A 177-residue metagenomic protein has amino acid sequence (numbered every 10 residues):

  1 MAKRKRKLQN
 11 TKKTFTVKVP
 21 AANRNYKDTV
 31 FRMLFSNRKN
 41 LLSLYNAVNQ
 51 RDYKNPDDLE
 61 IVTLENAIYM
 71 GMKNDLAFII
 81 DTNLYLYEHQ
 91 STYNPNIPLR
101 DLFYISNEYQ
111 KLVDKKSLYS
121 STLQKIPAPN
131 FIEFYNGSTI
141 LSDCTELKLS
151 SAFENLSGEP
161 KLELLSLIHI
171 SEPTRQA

Functional and structural regions predicted by a protein language model:
M1-S36: Interdomain/boundary linker segments immediately adjacent to catalytic/signaling cores
A22-D58: Acidic-basic catalytic patches of nuclease active cores, encompassing PD-(D/E)XK and other metal-cofactor nuclease
Y45, L76-F78, T82-S91, Y104: Conserved catalytic cores of phosphodiester-cleaving nucleases, focusing on short active-site segments
D57-I79: Active-site metal-binding core of divalent-cation-utilizing nuclease and nuclease-like domains
A67, L76-I80, Y119-I126, P160: Short, charge-rich binding segments
T82-N83, I126-N130, E163-L167: Short glycine-/polar-rich loops that comprise or flank the Walker A/P-loop and associated switch/sensor motifs
P95-E154: A gly/proline- and charged-residue-enriched helix-loop-helix capping module
I168-A177: Single conserved hydrophobic/aromatic residue that forms the stacking wall/gate of nucleotide- or nucleobase-binding
